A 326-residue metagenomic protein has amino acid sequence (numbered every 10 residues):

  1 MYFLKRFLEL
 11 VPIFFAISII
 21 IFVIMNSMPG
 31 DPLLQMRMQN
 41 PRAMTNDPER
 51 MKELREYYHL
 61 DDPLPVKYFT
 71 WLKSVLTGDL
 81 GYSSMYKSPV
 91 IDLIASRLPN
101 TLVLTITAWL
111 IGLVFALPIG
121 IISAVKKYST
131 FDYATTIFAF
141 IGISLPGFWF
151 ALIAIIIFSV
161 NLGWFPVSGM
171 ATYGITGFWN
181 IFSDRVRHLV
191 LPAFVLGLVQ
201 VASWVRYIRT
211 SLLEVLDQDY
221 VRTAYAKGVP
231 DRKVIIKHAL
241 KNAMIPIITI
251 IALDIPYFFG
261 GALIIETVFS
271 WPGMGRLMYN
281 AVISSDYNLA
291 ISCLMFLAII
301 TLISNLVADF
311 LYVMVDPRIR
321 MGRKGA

Functional and structural regions predicted by a protein language model:
M1, L98-F131, G147, T172 (+1 more regions): Alpha-helical transmembrane segments of integral membrane proteins, especially multi-pass inner/plasma-membrane
M1-I21: Hydrophobic secretory-pathway targeting helix
L10, R97, T101, I137-F140 (+2 more regions): Residue-level signal for discrete positions within transmembrane alpha-helices of multi-pass small-molecule
F14-V66, L162-F182: Hydrophobic alpha-helical transmembrane segments of membrane transport/permease proteins and related membrane-embedded
I20-S27, K73, F138-S168, V195-G197 (+1 more regions): Membrane-water interface segments at the C-terminal ends of transmembrane alpha-helices in multi-pass inner-membrane
I21-M25, G30, A151, I155-S159 (+5 more regions): Juxtamembrane/transmembrane-helix interface segments of polytopic membrane transporters
T45-T77, F269-A281: Short hydrophobic, aromatic-rich alpha-helical segments embedded in or entering the lipid bilayer of multi-pass
H59-L117: An internal, D/E-rich "acidic patch" concept
